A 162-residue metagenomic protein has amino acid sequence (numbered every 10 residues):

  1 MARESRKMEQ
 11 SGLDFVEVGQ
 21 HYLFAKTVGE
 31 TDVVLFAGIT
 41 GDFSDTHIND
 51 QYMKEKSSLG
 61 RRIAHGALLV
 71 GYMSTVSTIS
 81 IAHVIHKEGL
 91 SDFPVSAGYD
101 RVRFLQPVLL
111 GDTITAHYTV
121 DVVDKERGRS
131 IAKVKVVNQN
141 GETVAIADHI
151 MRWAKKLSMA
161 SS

Functional and structural regions predicted by a protein language model:
A2-A64, Q139, K155: Catalytic strand-loop segment that frames the active site of acyl-thioester-processing enzymes
A2-H21, F104-S162: HotDog/MaoC-like acyl-thioester-processing domains
S57-R61, S74-T115: Hydrophobic beta-strand-centered segment that forms part of the acyl-chain substrate-binding groove
